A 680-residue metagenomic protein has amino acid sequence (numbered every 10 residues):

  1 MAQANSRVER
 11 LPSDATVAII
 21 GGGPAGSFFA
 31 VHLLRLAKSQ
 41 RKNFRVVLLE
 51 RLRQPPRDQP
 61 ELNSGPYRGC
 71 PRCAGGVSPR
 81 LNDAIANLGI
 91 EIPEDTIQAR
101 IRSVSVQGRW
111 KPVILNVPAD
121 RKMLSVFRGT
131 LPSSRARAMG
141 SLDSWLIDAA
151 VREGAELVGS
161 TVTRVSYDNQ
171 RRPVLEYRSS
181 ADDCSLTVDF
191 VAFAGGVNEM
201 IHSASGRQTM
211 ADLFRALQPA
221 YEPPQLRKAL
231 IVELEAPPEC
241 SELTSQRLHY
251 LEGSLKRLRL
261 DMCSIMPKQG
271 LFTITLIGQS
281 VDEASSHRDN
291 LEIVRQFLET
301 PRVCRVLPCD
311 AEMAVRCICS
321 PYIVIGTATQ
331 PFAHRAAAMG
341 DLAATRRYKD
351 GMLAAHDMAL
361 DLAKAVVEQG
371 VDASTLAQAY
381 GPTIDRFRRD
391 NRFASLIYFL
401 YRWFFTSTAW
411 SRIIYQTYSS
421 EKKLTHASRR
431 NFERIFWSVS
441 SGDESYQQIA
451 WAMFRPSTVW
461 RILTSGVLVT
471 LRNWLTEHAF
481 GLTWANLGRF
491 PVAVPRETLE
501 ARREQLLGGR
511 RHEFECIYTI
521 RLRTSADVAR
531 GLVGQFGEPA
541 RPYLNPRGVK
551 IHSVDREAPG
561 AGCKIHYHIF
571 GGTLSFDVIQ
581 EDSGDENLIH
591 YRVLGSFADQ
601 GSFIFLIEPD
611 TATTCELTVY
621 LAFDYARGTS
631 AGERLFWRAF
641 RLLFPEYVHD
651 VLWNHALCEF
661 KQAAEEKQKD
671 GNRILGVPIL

Functional and structural regions predicted by a protein language model:
V8, A15-V47: N-terminal Rossmann-like FAD-binding beta1-loop-alpha1 element of flavoenzymes
H32, A149-P301: Predominantly flavin-linked oxidoreductase catalytic cores and closely associated redox partners
H32, R53-K111: N-terminal FAD cofactor-binding segment of flavoenzymes
R72-V77, R121-D148, M200, V281-D289: Short beta-strand to alpha-helix junction loop
I97, S134, S280-S374, Q378: FAD/FMN-dependent oxidoreductases across multiple families
V367-P495, F636: C-terminal helical "tail/cap" subdomain of flavin- and related membrane-associated enzymes
F490-P559, I679-L680: Hydrophobic ligand-binding cavity/cleft-lining segments
V593-N654: Beta-strand/loop substructures that line and gate deep hydrophobic ligand-binding cavities in soluble
